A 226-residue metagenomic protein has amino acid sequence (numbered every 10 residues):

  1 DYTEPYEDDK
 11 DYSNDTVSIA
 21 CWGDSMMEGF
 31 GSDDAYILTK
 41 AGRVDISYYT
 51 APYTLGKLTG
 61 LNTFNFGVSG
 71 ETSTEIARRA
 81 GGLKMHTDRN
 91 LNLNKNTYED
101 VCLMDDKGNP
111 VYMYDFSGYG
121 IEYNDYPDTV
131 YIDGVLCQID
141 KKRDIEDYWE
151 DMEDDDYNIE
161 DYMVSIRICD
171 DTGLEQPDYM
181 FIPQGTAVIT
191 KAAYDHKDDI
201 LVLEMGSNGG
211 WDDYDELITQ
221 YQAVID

Functional and structural regions predicted by a protein language model:
D1-D170, T186-D195: Serine-esterase "nucleophile elbow" of acetyl-processing enzymes
T39-R43, D215-Q220: Alpha-helix N-cap and loop-to-helix initiation/capping positions
A51, I189, L217-V224: A general structural detector for well-ordered alpha-helical segments in enzyme core domains, enriched
L174: Anaerobic metallocofactor- and corrinoid-dependent redox/one-carbon enzyme cores, especially those from methanogenesis
P177, L203-L217: Surface-exposed cleft-lining segments at the edges of enzyme active sites
P177-Y179, Q184-G185: Acidic, low-complexity intrinsically disordered segments
K197-S207, Y221, D226: Conserved, well-ordered alpha-helix/loop/beta-strand core segments that scaffold catalytic motifs
